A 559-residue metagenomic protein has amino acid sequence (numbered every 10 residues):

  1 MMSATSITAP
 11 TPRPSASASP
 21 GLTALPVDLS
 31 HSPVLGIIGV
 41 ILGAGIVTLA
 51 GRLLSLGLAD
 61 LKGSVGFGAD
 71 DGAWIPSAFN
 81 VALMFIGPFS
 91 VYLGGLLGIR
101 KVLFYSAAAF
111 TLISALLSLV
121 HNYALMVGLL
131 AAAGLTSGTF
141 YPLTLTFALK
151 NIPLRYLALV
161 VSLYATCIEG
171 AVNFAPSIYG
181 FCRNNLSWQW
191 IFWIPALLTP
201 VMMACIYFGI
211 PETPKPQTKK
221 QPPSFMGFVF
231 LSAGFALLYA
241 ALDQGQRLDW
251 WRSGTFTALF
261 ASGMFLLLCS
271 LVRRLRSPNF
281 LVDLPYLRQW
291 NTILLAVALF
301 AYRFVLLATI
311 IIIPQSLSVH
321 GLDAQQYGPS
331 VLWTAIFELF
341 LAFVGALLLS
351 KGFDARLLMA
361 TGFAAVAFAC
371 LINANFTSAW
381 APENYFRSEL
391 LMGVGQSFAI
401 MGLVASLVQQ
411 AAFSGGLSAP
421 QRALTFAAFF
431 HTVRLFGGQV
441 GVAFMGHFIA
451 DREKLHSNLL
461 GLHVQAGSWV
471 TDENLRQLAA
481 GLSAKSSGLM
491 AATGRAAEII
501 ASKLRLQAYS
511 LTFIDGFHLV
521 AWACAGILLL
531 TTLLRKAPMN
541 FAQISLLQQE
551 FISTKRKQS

Functional and structural regions predicted by a protein language model:
M1-L49, G63: Cytosolic juxtamembrane N-terminal segment immediately preceding the first transmembrane helix of multi-pass
P33-A50, L54-L56, A69-D70, I75-P76 (+3 more regions): 12-transmembrane solute porter fold
G57-F85, L125: Extracellular/periplasmic helix-loop-helix junction of adjacent transmembrane segments in MFS-like secondary
L61-K62, L93-G94, M126, I178-L186 (+4 more regions): Interfacial helix-cap and linker-helix signal at transmembrane-aqueous boundaries of multi-pass secondary transporters
S77-Y92, Y141-L145, L332-G345: Central cavity-lining transmembrane alpha-helices of secondary-active solute carriers, predominantly the Major
G87-G227: Helix-loop-helix hairpins in multi-pass membrane proteins, especially solute transporters
G180-A298: Hydrophobic transmembrane-helix bundles of small-molecule transporters
Q410-L417, F429-S559: Hydrophobic transmembrane architecture of multi-pass small-molecule transporters
